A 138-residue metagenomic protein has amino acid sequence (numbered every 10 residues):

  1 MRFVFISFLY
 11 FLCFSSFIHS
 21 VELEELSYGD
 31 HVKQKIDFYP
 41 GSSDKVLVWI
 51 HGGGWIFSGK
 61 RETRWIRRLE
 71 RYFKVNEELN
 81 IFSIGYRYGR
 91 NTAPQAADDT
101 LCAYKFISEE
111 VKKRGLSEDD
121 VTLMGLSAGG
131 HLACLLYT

Functional and structural regions predicted by a protein language model:
H19-S42: N-terminal cap/lid segment of alpha/beta-hydrolase-fold proteins
D44-G54: Short beta-strand element of the alpha/beta-hydrolase
G54-F57, R61-E62, I81, F106: Serine-hydrolase catalytic-loop signature spanning alpha/beta hydrolases and amidase-signature enzymes
R61-F82: Short amphipathic alpha-helix adjacent to the substrate-entry channel of hydrolases
T92-V111: Alpha/beta-hydrolase active-site loop
S108-L123: Gly/Ser-rich "nucleophile elbow"/oxyanion-hole loop immediately N-terminal to the catalytic nucleophile in hydrolases
G125, G129, A133: Gly/Ala-rich beta-loop-alpha elbow adjacent to hydrolase catalytic centers
Y137-T138: Conserved small/polar residues in nucleotide/adenosyl-binding loops
